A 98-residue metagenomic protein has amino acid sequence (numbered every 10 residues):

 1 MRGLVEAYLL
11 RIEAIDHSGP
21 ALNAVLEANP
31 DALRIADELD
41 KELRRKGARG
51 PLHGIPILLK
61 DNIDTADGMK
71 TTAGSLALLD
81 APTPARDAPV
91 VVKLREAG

Functional and structural regions predicted by a protein language model:
M1-G98: Gly/Ser-rich catalytic/binding loops embedded in alpha/beta enzyme cores
